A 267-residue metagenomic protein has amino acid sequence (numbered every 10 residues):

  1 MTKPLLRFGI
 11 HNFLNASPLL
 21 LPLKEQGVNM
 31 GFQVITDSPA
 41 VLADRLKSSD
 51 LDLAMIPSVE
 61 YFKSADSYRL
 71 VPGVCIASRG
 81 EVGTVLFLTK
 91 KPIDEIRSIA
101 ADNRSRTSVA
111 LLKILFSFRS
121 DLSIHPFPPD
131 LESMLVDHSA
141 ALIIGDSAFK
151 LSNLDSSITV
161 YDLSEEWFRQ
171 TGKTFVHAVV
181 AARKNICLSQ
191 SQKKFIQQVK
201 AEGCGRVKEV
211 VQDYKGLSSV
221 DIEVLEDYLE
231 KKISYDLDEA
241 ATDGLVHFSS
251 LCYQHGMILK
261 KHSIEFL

Functional and structural regions predicted by a protein language model:
T2-N12, F32-I35, R97-A100: Short, well-ordered beta-strand elements
L14-N15, S38-P39, D50-F62, V74 (+2 more regions): Beta->alpha turn/N-cap motifs
P18-M30, S108-F127, V211-K215: Ligand-binding cleft/hinge of the Venus flytrap
P22, T84-I93, S98, F175-Q190: A bilobed periplasmic-binding-protein/Venus flytrap-type ligand-binding module shared by bacterial periplasmic
Q33-D44, D121-S139: Short helix-initiation/N-cap motifs at beta->coil->alpha
V74-L131, V160, E166-F168: A conserved helix-loop-strand patch within extracytoplasmic ligand-binding domains of the periplasmic binding
P128-D213: Pocket-lining segment of extracytoplasmic ligand-binding domains
C187-L251, H255: Secondary-structure end/capping motifs
